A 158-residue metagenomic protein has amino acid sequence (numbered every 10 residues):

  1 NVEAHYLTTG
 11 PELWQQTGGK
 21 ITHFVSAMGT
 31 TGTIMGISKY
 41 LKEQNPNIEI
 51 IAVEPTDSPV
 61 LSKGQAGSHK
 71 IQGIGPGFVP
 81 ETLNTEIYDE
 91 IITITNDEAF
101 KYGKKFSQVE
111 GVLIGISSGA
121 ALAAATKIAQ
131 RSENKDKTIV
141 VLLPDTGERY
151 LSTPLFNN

Functional and structural regions predicted by a protein language model:
N1-M28, T85, D97-V112: Active-site/ligand-binding-proximal alpha/beta "capping" segment
A4, G18-H23, K42, I48 (+3 more regions): Terminal helix/beta-alpha structural elements that buttress the NAD(P)+-binding lobe
H5, T33-Q44: Short Gly/Thr/Asp-enriched flexible loops that form oxyanion-binding sites at enzyme active sites
A27, A52-E54, V140-P144: Short beta-strand segments
A27-S38, S117-A125, Y150: Short glycine/serine/threonine-rich phosphate/pyrophosphate-binding segments that cradle anionic phosphate groups
K42-I116, P154-N158: Active-site/ligand-binding loops adjacent to catalytic centers
A123-N158: Phosphate-binding loop/pocket of nucleotide- and phosphate-handling active sites
